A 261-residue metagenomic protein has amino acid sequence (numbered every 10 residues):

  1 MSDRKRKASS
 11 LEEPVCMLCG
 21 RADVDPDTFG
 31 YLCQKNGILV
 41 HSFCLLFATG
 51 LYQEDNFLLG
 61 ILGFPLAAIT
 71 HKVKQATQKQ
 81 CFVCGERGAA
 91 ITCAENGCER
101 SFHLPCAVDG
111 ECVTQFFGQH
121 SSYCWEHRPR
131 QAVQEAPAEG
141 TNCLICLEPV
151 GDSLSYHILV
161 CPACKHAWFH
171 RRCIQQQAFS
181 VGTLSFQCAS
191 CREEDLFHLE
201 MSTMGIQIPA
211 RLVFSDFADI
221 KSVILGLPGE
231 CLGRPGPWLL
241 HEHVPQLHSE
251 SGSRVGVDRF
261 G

Functional and structural regions predicted by a protein language model:
M1-G261: PHD-type zinc finger and closely related Cys/His-rich zinc-binding mini-domains in nuclear regulators
